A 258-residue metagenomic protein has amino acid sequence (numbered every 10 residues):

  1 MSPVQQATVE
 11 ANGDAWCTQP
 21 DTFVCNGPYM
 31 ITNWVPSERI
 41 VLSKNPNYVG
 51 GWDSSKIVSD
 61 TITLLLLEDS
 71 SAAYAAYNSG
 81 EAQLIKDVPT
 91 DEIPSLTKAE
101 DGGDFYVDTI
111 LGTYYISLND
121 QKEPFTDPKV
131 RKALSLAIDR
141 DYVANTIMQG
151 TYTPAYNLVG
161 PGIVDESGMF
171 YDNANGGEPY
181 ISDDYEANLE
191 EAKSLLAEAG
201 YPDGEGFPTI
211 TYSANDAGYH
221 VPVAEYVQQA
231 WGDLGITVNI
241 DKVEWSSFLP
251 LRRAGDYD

Functional and structural regions predicted by a protein language model:
M1-K56, T61, S194: Gly/Pro-rich hinge or "lid" segments in bacterial periplasmic/extracellular proteins
D14, P20, N47-S95, Q228 (+1 more regions): Ligand-site clamp/hinge motif
C17, T63, N119-E123, V130-A133 (+2 more regions): Second-shell loop/turn segments in exported
Y29, T153-E198, D216-P222: Structural transition elements
V35-I40, K44, A137-F170, G218-Q229 (+1 more regions): Detector for C-terminal structural segments
V35-S37, D183-L189, K193-D258: Ligand/substrate-recognition segments at binding pockets and active sites
S43-V49, I110-A133, A137, T146: A bilobed periplasmic-binding-protein/Venus flytrap-type ligand-binding module shared by bacterial periplasmic
P94-V107, G255-Y257: Ligand-binding "clamshell"
